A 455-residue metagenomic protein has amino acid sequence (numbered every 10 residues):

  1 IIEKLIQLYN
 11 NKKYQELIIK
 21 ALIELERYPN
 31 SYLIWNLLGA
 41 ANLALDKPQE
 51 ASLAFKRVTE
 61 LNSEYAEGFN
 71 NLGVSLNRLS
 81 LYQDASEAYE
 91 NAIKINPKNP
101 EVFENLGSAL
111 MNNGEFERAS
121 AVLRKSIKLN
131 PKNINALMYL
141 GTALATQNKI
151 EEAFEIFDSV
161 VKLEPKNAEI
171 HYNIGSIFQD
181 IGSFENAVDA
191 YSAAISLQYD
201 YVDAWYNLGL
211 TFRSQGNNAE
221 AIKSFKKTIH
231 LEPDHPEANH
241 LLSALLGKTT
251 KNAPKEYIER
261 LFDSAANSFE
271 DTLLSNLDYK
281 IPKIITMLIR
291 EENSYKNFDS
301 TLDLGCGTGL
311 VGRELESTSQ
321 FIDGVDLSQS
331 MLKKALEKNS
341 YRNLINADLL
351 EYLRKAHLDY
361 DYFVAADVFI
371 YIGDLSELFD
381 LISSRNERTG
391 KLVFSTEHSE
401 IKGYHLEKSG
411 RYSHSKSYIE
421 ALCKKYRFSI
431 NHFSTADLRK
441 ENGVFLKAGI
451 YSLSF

Functional and structural regions predicted by a protein language model:
I6, N10, L33-A44, E67-R78 (+5 more regions): Conserved alpha-helical positions within TPR/SEL1-like repeat arrays
L302, G307-Y352: Class I SAM-dependent methyltransferase SAM/SAH-binding core
V364: A conserved beta-strand element that flanks and buttresses the S-adenosyl-L-methionine
S376-T389: A short glycine-rich, Lys/Arg-flanked "PGG" loop and its adjoining helix->strand segment in the class I
T389-E397: Conserved beta-strand signature within the Rossmann-like core of class I S-adenosyl-L-methionine
